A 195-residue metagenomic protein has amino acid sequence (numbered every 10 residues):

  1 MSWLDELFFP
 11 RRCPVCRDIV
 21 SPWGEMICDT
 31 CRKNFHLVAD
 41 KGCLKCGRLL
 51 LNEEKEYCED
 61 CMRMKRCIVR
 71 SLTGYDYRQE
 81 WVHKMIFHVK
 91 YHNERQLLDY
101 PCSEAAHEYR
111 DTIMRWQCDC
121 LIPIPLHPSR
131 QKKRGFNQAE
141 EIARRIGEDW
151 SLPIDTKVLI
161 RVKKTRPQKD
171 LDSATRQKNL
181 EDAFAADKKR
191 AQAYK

Functional and structural regions predicted by a protein language model:
M1-K195: Glycine-rich phosphate/pyrophosphate-handling loop used in enzymes and phosphotransfer proteins
